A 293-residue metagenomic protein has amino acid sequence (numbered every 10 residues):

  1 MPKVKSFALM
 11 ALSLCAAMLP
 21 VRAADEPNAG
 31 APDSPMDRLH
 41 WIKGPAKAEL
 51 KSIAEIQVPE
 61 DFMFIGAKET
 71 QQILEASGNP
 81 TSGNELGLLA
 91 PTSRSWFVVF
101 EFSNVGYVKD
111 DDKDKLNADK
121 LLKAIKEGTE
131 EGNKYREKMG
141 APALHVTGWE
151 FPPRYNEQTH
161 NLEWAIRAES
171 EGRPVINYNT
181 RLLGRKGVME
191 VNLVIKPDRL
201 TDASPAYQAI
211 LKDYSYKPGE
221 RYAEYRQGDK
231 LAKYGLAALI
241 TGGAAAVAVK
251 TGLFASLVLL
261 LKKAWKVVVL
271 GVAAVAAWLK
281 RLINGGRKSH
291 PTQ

Functional and structural regions predicted by a protein language model:
M1-L9: Bacterial N-terminal signal peptides that target proteins for export
M10-A17: Bacterial N-terminal signal peptides
L19-A23: Sec/Tat signal peptide C-region and signal peptidase I cleavage site
D25-K51, K68-N177, P197, L231 (+1 more regions): Conserved polar/disulfide-associated segments of primarily extracytoplasmic proteins
G44-Q57, D198-A209: Short aromatic-glycine motifs in intrinsically disordered, low-complexity regions
E60-G66, D213-Y214: Short conserved aromatic/hydrophobic patches within beta-strands of well-structured domains
A168-Y234: Extracytoplasmic/lumenal ectodomains and periplasmic regions of secretory and membrane proteins
K233-Q293: C-terminal single-pass membrane-anchor helix
